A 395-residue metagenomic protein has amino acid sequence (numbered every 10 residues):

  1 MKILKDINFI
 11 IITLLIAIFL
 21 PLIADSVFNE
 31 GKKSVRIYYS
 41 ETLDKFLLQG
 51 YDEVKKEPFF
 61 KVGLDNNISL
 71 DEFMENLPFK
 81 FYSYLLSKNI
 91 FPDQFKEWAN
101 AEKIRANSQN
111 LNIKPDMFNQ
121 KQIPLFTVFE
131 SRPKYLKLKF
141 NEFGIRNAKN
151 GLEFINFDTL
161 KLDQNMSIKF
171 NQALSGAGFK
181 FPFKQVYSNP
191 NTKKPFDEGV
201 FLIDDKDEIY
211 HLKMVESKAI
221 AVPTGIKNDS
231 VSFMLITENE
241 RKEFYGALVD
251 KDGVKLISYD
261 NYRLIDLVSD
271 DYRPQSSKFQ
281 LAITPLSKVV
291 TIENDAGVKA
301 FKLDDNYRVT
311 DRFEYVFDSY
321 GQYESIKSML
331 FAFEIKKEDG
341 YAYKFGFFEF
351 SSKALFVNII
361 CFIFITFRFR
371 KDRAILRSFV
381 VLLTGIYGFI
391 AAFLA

Functional and structural regions predicted by a protein language model:
K2-I10, E349-A395: Juxtamembrane interface at the cytosolic side of transmembrane helices
I7-D25: Hydrophobic membrane-insertion alpha-helices, especially the h-region of bacterial N-terminal signal peptides
P21-Y51: Alpha-helical transmembrane signal-anchor/signal-peptide segments
S34-I37, L43, E72-K96, K121-N141 (+4 more regions): Repeated scaffold domains used in trafficking and secretory/extracellular systems, primarily beta-propellers
E97-L174: A cross-kingdom signal targeting lumenal/periplasmic-facing segments of multi-pass membrane and secretory-pathway
K149-D158, D163, D207-K213, K251-D260 (+1 more regions): Structural motif
L162-S175, I220-K227, S258-Y259, I265-R273 (+1 more regions): Beta-propeller fold detector
R308-S352: Short, aromatic-rich amphipathic segments at membrane interfaces that lie adjacent to a transmembrane helix or signal
